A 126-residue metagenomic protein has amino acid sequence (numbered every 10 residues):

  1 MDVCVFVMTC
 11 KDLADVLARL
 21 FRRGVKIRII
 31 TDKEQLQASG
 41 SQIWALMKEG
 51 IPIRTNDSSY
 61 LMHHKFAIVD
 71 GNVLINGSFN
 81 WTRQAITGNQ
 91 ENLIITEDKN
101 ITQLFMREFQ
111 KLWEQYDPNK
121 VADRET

Functional and structural regions predicted by a protein language model:
M1-P52: Primarily the HKD phosphodiesterase
F6, F66, F105: Short, structured motif recognition centered on aromatic/hydrophobic residues
V7-K11, K33-Q37, S59-L61, V73-L74 (+2 more regions): Solvent-exposed loop/turn segments at secondary-structure junctions within structured extracellular/periplasmic domains
Q42, M62-H63, Q90: Residues that flank catalytic or metal-binding motifs in active/ligand-binding sites
L46-M47, Y60, A67-D70, T87: Extracellular/periplasmic catalytic domains that process cell-envelope and extracellular macromolecules
R54-N56: General small-molecule cofactor/ligand-binding pocket signal
K65-I68, I94: Short beta-strand scaffold segments in enzyme catalytic cores
V73-T126: Signature of lipid phosphatidyltransferase scaffolds
